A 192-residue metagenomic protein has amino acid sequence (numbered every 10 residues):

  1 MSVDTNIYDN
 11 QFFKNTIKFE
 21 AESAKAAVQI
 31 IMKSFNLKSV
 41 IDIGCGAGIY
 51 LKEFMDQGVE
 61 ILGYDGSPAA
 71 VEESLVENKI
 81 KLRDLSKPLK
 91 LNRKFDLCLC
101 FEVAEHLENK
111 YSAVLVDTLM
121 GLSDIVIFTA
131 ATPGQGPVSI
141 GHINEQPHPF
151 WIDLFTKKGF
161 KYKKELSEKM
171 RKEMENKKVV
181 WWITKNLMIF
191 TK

Functional and structural regions predicted by a protein language model:
M1-F101, K110-L122, T132-P133, V138-L154 (+1 more regions): Conserved N-terminal segment of class I S-adenosyl-L-methionine
H106-L107: A short His-aromatic
D124-I127: Short glycine-centered segments of the SAM/dcSAM-binding site in methyltransferase folds
